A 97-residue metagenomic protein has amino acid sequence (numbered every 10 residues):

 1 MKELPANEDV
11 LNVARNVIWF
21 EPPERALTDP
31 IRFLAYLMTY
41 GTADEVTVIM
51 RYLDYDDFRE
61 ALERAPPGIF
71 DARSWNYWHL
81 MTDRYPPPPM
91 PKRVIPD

Functional and structural regions predicted by a protein language model:
M1-D97: Long, compositionally biased intrinsically disordered regulatory segments in eukaryotic proteins
